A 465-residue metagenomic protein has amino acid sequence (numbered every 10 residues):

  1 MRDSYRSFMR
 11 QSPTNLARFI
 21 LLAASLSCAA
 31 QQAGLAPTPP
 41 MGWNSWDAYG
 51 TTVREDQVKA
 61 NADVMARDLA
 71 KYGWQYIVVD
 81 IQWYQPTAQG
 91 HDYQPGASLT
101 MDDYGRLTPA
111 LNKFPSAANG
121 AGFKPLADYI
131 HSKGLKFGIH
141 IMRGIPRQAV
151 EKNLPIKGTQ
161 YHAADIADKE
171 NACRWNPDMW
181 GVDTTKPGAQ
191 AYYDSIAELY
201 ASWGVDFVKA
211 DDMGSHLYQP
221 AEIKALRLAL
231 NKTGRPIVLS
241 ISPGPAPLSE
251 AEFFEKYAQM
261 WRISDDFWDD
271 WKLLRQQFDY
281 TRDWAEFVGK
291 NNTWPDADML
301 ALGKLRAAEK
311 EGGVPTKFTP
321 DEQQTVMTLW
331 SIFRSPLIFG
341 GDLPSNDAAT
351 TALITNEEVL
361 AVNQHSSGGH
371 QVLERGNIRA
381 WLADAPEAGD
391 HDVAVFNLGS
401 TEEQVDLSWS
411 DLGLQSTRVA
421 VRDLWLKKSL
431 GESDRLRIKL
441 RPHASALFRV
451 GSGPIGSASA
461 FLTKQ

Functional and structural regions predicted by a protein language model:
A17-S27: Bacterial N-terminal signal peptides
P39-S45, Q75-D80, Q85, K136-I141 (+8 more regions): Structural recognition of the beta-strand scaffold that forms the well-ordered cores of secreted hydrolase catalytic
A66-Y129, K133-A201, V205-D212: Aromatic-lined carbohydrate-binding/catalytic grooves of carbohydrate-active enzymes
L135-V150, N231-L248: Aromatic-lined carbohydrate-recognition surfaces of secreted/lumenal glycan-active proteins
D165-N171, T184-T185, A191, S195 (+1 more regions): Glycan-recognition surfaces
Q324, W330-F333, I338-G340, E374-L414: Carbohydrate-binding surface patches
T325-L373: Catalytic cores of secreted or luminal carbohydrate-active enzymes
G431-K464: C-terminal beta-strand-rich structural cap/linker in extracellular carbohydrate-active enzymes
